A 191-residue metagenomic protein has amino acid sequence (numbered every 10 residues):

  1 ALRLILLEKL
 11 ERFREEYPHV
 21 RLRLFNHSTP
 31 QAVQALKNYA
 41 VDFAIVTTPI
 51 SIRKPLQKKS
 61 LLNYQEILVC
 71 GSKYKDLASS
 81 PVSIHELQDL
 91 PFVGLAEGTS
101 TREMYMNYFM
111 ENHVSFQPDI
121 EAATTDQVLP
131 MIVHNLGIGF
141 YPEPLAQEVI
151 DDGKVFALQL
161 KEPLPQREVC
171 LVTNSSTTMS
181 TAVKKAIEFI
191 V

Functional and structural regions predicted by a protein language model:
A1-Y17, R21-F25, P30-V33: N-terminal winged-helix
L2, Y74-K75, V128, A146: A generic structural signal for short hydrophobic patches within well-formed alpha-helices
I5, F156-V191: A late-sequence structural motif
E8-R12, T29-E66, C70, V133 (+1 more regions): Short beta-strand-centered segments that line the small-molecule binding cleft or hinge of alpha/beta clamshell
H19-R23, S115-D119, E168-C170: Residues at or immediately flanking beta-strands
S28-V41, T47, S100-L158: Hydrophobic hinge/microswitch elements
P55-F92: Flexible hinge/capping segments at coil-to-helix
D76-L77, P91-N112, M179-V183, I187: Secondary-structure junction motif
